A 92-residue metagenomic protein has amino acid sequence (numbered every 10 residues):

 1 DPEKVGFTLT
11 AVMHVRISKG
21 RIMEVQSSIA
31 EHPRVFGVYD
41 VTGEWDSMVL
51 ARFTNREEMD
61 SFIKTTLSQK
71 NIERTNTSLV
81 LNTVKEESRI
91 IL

Functional and structural regions predicted by a protein language model:
D1-L92: A compositional/biophysical signature of low hydrophobicity enriched in polar/charged and small residues
